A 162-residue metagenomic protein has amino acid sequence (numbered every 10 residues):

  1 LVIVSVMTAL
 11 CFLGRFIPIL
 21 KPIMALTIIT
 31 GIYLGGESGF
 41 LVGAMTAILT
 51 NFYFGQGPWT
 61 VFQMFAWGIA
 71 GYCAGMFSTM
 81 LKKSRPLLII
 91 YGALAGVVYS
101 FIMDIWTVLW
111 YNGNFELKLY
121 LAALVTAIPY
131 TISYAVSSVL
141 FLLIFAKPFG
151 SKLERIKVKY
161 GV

Functional and structural regions predicted by a protein language model:
L1-M7, M76-F77, Y111-N114: Membrane topogenic helices and adjacent juxtamembrane segments
S5-A9, A25, I29, F40 (+9 more regions): Residue-level signature of the transmembrane alpha-helical core of multi-pass small-molecule transporters
M7, G31, A70-T79, A146 (+1 more regions): Hydrophobic transmembrane alpha-helices
L10-M24, A44-M80: Interfacial aromatic-anchored transmembrane helix boundaries in multi-pass membrane proteins
C11-F12, F40, N51, G71 (+4 more regions): Transmembrane alpha-helical segments of multi-pass membrane transport proteins and ion-pumping complexes
T30-S38, T50-F54: Interfacial segments of multi-pass membrane proteins
G36-L41, M80-L87: Membrane-helix interface segments
V61, K83-V162: Membrane-embedded alpha-helical hairpins and interfacial helices in multi-pass inner-membrane proteins
